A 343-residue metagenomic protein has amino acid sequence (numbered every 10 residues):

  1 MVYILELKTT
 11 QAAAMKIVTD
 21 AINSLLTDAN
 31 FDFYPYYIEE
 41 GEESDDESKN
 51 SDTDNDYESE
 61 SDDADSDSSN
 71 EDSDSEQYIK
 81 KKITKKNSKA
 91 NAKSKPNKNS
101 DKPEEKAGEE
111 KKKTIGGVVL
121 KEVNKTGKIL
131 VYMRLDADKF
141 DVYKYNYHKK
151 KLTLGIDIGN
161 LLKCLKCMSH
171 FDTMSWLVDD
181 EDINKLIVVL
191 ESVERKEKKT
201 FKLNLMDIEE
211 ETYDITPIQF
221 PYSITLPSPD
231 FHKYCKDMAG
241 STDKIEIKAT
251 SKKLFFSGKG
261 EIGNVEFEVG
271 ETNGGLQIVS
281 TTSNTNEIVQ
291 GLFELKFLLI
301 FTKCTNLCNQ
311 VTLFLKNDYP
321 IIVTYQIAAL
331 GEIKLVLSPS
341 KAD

Functional and structural regions predicted by a protein language model:
M1-S241, E246-D343: DNA polymerase sliding clamps and clamp-related checkpoint/processivity subunits
